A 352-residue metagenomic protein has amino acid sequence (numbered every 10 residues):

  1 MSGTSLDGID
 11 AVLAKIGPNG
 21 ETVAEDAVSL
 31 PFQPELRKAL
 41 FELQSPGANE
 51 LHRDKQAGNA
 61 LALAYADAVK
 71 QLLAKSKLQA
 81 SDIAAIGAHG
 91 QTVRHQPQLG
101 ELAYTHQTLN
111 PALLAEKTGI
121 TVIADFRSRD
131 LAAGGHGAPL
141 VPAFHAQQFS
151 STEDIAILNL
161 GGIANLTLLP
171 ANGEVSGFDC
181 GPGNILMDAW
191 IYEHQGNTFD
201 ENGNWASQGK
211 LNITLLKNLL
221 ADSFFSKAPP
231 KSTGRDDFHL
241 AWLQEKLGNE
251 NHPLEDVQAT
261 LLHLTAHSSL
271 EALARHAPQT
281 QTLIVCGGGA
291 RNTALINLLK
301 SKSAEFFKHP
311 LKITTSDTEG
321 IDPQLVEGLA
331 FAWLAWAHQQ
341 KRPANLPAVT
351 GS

Functional and structural regions predicted by a protein language model:
M1, D82-G87, I155-N159, G177: Short glycine-aspartate micro-motif
T4, G8-T22, A27-F32, S176-A266 (+1 more regions): Conserved ATP-utilizing enzyme core subdomain
L6, H263, T314-S352: Glycine-rich phosphate-binding/hydrolytic loop that grips phosphoryl groups
V23-A60: Conserved non-catalytic scaffold segment of RNase H-like nuclease domains
A48-L109: Short beta-strand-loop/turn "lid" adjacent to the catalytic site in phosphate-handling enzymes
A64-L72, L254-Q279: Phosphate/ATP-binding catalytic cores across multiple sugar-kinase/actin-like superfamilies, primarily ASKHA
V93, T280-K302: Glycine-rich phosphate-binding loops at beta-strand->alpha-helix junctions
P97-T105, A112, E116, I120-T198: Phosphate-binding/catalytic loop of phosphoryl-transfer enzymes
